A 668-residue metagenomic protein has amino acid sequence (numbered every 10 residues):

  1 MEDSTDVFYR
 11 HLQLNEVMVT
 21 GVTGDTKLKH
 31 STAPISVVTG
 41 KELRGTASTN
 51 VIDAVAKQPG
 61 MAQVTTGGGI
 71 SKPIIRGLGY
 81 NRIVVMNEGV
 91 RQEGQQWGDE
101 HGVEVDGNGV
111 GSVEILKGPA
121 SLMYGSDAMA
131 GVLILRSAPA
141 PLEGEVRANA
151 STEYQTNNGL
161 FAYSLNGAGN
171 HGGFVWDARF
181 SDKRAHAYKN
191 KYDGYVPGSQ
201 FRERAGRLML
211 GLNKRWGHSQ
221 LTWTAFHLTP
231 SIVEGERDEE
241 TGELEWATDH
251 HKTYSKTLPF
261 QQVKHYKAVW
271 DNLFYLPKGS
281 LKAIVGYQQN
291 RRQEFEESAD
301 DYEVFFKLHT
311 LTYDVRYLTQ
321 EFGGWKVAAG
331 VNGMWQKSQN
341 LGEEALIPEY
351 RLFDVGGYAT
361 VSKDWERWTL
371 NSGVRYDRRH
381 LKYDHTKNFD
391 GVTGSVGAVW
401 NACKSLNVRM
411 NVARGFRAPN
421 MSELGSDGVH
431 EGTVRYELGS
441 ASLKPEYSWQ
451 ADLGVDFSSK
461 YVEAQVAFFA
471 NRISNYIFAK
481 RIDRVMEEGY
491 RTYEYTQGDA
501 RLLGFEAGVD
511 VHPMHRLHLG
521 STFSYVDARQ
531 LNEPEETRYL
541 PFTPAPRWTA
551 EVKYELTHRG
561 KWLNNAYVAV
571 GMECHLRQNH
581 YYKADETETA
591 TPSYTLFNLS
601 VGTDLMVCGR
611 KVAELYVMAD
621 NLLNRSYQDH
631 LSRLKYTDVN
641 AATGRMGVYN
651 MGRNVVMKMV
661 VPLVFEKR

Functional and structural regions predicted by a protein language model:
M1-E16, R76: Periplasm-facing N-terminal accessory domains of Gram-negative outer-membrane beta-barrel systems
H11-Q13, G21-T46, T65-P73, G77-L78 (+4 more regions): Outer-membrane beta-barrel proteins, especially TonB-dependent receptors
V55: Active-site-adjacent helical/loop segments in soluble small-molecule enzymes
G60-V64: A short linear hydrophobic-aromatic micro-motif
T603-D604: Localized edge beta-strand/strand-to-loop motifs within extracellular or lumenal beta-rich domains
A619-N621: Gly/Thr-rich phosphate-binding loop signature of adenosyl cofactor/nucleotide-binding cores
